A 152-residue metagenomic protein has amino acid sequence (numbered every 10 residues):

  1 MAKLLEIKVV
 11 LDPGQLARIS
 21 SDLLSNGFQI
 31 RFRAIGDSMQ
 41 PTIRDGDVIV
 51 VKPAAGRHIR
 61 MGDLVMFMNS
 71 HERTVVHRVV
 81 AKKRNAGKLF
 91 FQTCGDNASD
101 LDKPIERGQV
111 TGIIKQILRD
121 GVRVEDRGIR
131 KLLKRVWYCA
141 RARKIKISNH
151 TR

Functional and structural regions predicted by a protein language model:
M1-R152: Extended hydrophobic leader/signal-anchor segments used for secretion and membrane insertion
